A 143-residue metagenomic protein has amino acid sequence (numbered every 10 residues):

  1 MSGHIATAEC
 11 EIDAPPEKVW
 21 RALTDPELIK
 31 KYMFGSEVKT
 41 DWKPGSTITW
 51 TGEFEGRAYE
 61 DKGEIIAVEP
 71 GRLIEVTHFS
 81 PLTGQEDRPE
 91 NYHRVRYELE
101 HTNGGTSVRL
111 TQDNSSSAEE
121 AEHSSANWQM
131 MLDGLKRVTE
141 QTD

Functional and structural regions predicted by a protein language model:
M1-E37: Hydrophobic ligand-binding cavity/cleft-lining segments
S2-H4, E55-Y59, D87-N91, A126-N127: A generic structural micro-feature
G3-E9, T47, E60, L73 (+2 more regions): Intrinsic-disorder/low-complexity, polar/charged segments enriched in Ser/Thr/Lys/Arg/Asp/Glu/Gln
E11-P15, T51, F79, E100-T102 (+1 more regions): Solvent-exposed residues in well-ordered beta-strands and their adjoining turns, especially edge/terminal strands
V19-W20, I29, I48-W50, I65 (+4 more regions): Hydrophobic pocket/interface hotspot
V38-D41, A58-N103, D113: Hydrophobic-ligand binding "helix-grip"
S107, D113-D143: A conserved amphipathic terminal alpha-helix motif
